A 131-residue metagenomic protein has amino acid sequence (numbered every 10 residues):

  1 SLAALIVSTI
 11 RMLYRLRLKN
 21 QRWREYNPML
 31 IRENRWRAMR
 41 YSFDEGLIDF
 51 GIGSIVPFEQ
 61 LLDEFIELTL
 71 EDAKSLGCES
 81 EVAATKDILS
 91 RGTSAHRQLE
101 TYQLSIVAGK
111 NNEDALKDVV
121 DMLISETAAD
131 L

Functional and structural regions predicted by a protein language model:
S1-L131: C-terminal accessory/tail domains of diverse enzymes
